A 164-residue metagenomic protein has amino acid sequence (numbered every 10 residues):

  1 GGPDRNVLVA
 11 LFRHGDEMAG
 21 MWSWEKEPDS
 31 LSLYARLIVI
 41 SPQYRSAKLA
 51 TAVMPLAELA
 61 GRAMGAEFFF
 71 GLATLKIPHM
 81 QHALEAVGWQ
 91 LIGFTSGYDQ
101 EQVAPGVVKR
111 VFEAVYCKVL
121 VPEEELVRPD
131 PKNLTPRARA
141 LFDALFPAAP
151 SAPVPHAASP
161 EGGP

Functional and structural regions predicted by a protein language model:
G1-P42: A conserved beta-strand-loop-helix scaffold within acyl/acetyltransferase catalytic domains
E17, S41-A52, K76-I77: Conserved glycine-rich acetyl-CoA-binding loop
L31, K48-A50, P55, A86 (+3 more regions): Catalytic cores of nucleotide-enabled group-transfer and carboxylate-activating enzymes in metabolic and assembly-line
A35, S46-A57, G61, G65: Glycine-rich acyl-CoA binding loop
G61-L75: Conserved GNAT acetyl-CoA-binding A-motif
L72, E85-V108: Conserved catalytic-core motifs of GNAT/GCN5-like acyltransferases
Y98-F146: C-terminal "cap" of GNAT-fold acetyltransferases
L134-P164: Intrinsic low-complexity, glycine/proline- and repeat-rich, mixed-charge intrinsically disordered regions appended
